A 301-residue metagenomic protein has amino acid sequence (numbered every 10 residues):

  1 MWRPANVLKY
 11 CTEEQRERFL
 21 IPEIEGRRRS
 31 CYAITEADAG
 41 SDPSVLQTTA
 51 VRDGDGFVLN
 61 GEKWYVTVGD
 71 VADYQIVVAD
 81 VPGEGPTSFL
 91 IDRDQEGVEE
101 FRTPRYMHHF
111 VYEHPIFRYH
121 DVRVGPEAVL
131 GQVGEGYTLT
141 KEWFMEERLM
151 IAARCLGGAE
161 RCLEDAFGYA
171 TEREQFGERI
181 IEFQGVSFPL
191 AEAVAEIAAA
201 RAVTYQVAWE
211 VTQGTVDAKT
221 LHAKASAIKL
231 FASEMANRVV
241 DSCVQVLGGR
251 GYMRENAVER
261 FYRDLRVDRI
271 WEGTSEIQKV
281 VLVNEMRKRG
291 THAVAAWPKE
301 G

Functional and structural regions predicted by a protein language model:
M1-E14, G40-D42: N-terminal glycine-rich flavin-associated loop
Y10-Q15, P22, G26, R52-F57 (+3 more regions): Alpha-helical interface subdomain recognition
E25, D38-Q47: Active-site-adjacent elements of ketosynthase-type condensing enzymes
G26-I34: A short, Trp-centered hydrophobic/proline-enriched beta-strand micro-motif
A39-D42, R52, F57, V66 (+1 more regions): Hydrophobic, small-residue-rich alpha-helical packing segments that form membrane-like cores
D42-S44, V68-A72, F110-V111: Short glycine/proline-enriched turns and hinge-like loops at secondary-structure junctions
V45, D94-G125: Flexible, small-/acidic-enriched active-site or ligand-binding loops
N60-E100: A short core secondary-structure module
